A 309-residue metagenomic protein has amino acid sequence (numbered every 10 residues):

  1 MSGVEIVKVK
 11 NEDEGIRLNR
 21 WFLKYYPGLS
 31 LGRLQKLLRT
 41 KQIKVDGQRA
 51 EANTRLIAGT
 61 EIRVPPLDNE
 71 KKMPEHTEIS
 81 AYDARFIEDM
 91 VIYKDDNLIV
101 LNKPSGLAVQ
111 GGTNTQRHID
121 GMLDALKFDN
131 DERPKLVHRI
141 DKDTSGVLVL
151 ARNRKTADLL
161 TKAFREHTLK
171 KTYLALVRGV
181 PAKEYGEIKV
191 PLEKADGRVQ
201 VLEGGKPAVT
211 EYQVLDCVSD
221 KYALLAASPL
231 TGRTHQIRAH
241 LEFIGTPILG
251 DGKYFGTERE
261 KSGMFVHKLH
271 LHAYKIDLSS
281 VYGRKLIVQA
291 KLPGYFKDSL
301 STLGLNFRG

Functional and structural regions predicted by a protein language model:
S2-G309: RNA pseudouridine synthases
